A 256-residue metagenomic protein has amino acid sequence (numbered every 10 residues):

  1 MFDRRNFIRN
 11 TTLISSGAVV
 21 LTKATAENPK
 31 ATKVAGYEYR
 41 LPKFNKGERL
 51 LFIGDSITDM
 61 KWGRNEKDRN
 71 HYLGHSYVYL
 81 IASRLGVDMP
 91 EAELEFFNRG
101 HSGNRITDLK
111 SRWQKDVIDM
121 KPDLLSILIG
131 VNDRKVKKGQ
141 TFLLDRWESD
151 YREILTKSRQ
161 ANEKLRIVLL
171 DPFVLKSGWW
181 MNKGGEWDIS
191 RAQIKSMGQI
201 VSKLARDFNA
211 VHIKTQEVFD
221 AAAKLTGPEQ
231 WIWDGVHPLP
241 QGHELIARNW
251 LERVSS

Functional and structural regions predicted by a protein language model:
M1-S15: N-terminal secretory signal peptides and thylakoid transit peptides that target proteins across membranes
F2, S83-E95, D108-S256: Alpha-helical cap/lid subdomain in secreted, periplasmic, or secretory-pathway luminal O-acyl-processing enzymes
G17-T22: Hydrophobic h-region of N-terminal signal peptides that target proteins for export in Gram-negative bacteria
A24-A26: Boundary at the C-terminal end of the N-terminal hydrophobic targeting segment
N28-R99, Q114-K121: Serine-esterase "nucleophile elbow" of acetyl-processing enzymes
P29-K30, H101-I106, I189-S190: Short, flexible loop segments at the rims of nucleotide/cofactor-binding pockets, characterized by
M60, G103, D133: Short beta->alpha connector loops of Rossmann-like oxidoreductase domains
